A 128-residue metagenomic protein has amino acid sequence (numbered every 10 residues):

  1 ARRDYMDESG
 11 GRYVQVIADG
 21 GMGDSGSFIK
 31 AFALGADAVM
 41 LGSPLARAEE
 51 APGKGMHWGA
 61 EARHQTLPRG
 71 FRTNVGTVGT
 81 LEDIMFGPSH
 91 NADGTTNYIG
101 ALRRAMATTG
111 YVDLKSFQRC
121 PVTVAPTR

Functional and structural regions predicted by a protein language model:
A1-A18, G23-R128: Alpha/beta catalytic cores of nucleotide-metabolism and tRNA/nucleoside-modifying enzymes
